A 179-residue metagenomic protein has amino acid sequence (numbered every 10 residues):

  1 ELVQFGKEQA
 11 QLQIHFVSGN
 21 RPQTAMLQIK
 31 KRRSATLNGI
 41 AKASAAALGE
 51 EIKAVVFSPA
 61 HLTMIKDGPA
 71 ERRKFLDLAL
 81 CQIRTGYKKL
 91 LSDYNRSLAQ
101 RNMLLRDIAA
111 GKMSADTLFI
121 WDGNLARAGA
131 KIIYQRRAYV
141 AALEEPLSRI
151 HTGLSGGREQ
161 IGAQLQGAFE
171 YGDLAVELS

Functional and structural regions predicted by a protein language model:
E1, A109-S179: Conserved NTPase motor "head" modules and their coupling/switch loops across ABC/AAA+ ATPases, GTPases, and GHKL ATPases
E1-E71, F75-Y87, E144-T152: Nucleotide-state sensing region of NTPase/ATPase domains
Q4, K31, R72-R73, R101 (+3 more regions): Short, cationic motifs built from Arg/Lys/His that form the positively charged side of catalytic pockets
G19-R21, L78, L90, S97 (+4 more regions): Generic signature of intrinsically disordered, low-complexity segments enriched in small/polar residues
T63-M64, A70-F119, G123: Long, charged N-terminal accessory/stalk domains
